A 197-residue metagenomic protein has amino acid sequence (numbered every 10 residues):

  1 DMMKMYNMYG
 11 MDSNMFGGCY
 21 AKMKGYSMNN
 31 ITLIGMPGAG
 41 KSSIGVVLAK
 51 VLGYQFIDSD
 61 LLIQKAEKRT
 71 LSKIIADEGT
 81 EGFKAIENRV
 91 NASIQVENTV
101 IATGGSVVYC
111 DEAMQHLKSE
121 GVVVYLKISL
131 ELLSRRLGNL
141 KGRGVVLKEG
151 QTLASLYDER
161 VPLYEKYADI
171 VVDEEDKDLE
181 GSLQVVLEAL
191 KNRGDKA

Functional and structural regions predicted by a protein language model:
K22-Y26, V47, V51, V161-A197: NTP-dependent small-molecule kinase module
L33: Hydrophobic anchor at the beta1->P-loop junction of P-loop NTPases
M36: P-loop (Walker A) phosphate-binding loop of NTP-binding proteins
A39: ATP-binding Walker
S42: Walker A/P-loop
L61-V107, D111-Q115, A154: ATP-dependent small-molecule kinase phosphotransfer cores that center on conserved nucleotide phosphate-binding segments
S119-P162: A glycine- and Lys/Arg-enriched "phosphate-lid" helix/loop adjacent to the NTP-binding pocket of small-molecule kinases
